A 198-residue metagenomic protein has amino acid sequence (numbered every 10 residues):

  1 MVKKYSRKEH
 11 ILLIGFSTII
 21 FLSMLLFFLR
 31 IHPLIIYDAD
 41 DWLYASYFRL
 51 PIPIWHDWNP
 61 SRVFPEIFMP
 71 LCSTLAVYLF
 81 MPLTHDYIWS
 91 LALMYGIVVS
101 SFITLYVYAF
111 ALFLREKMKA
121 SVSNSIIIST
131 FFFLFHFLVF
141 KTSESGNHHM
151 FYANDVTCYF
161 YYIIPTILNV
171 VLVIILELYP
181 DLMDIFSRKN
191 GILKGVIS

Functional and structural regions predicted by a protein language model:
M1-M24, S123-I128, I192: Start-transfer (signal-anchor) and selected internal transmembrane alpha helices of multi-pass inner/ER membrane
K8-L43, F133-F140: Transmembrane signal-anchor helices characteristic of membrane glycosylation enzymes that use polyprenol
S23-L71, V77-L83: Extracytoplasmic loop-helix module adjacent to an early transmembrane segment
L29-I31, L79-T84, A111-R115, L138-Y152: Juxtamembrane "helix-exit" motif on the non-cytosolic side of transmembrane helices
L75-V99, V107-F110, R115: Juxtamembrane segments of multi-pass membrane glycosylation machinery that transfer sugars from lipid-linked donors
I97-T130, V171: Transmembrane-helix motifs of polytopic, lipid-linked glycan transferases
N124-E177: Membrane-interface micro-motifs in multi-pass membrane enzymes
L178-S198: Short hydrophobic alpha-helices at membrane interfaces in multi-pass membrane enzymes
